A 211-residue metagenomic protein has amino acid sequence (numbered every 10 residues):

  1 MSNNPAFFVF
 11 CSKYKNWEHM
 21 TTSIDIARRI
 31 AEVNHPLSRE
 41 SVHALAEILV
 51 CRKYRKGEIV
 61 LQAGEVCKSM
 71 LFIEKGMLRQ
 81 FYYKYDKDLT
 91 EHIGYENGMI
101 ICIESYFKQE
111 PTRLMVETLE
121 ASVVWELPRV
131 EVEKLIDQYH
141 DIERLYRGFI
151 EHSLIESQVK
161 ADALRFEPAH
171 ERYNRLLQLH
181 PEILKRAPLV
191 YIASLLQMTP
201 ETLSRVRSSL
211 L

Functional and structural regions predicted by a protein language model:
F10-V50: Cyclic nucleotide-binding regulatory module and flanking cytosolic helices
S12-H19, E167-L211: Phosphate-/nucleic-acid-contacting segments
I26-A27, S153-D162: Short, Lys/Arg-enriched N-terminal segment that forms or immediately precedes the first helix of a structured domain
V50, I59, M77-Y82, M99 (+1 more regions): Short beta-strand segments in beta-sandwich/barrel cores
G57, K68-R79, E96: Glycine- and acidic-residue-biased ligand/ion/polar-headgroup-sensing regions
V60-E65: Short phosphate-coordinating micro-motif centered on Lys-Gly-acidic
L89-R147: Cyclic-nucleotide recognition modules
